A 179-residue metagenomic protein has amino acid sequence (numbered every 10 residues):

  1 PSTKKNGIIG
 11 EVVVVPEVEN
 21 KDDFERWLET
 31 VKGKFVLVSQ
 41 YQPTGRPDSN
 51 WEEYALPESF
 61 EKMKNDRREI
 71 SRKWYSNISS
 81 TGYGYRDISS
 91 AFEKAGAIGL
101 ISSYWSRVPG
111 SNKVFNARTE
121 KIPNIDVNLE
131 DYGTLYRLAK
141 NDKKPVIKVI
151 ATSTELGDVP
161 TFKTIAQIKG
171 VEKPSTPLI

Functional and structural regions predicted by a protein language model:
P1-R68: Noncatalytic luminal/extracellular "stalk/propeptide" segments of secretory-pathway proteins
S2-E25, P109, K113-I179: Soluble metallo-hydrolase cores and metallopeptidase-like ectodomains found primarily in the secretory/periplasmic
R26, Y83, D87, A91 (+1 more regions): Extracytoplasmic/secreted proteins, especially bacterial periplasmic and envelope-associated proteins
V31-V36, A95-L100, K144, P174-L178: Loop/turn elements at helix/coil->beta-strand transitions in domains of secreted/extracellular proteins
V38, S102, I147-V149: General beta-strand structural signal in soluble alpha/beta enzymes
E61-G82: A gly/proline- and charged-residue-enriched helix-loop-helix capping module
N77-K94, D158: Alpha-helix-centered segments that form part of catalytic cores
S90-I101, W105-S106: Non-catalytic accessory segments adjacent to catalytic cores
